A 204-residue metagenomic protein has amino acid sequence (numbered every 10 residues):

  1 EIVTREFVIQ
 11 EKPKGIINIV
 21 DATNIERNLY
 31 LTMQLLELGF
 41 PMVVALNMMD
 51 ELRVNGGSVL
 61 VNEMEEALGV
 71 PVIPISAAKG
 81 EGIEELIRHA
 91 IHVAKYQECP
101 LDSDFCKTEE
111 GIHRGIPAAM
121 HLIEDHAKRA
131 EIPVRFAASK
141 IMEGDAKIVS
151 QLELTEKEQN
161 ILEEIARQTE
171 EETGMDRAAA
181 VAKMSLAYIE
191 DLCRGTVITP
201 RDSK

Functional and structural regions predicted by a protein language model:
I2-I73: Conserved C-terminal guanine-recognition region of P-loop GTPase G domains, centered on the G4
V43, R53-R201: Alpha-helical transmembrane helix bundles of large polytopic membrane transport and channel proteins
